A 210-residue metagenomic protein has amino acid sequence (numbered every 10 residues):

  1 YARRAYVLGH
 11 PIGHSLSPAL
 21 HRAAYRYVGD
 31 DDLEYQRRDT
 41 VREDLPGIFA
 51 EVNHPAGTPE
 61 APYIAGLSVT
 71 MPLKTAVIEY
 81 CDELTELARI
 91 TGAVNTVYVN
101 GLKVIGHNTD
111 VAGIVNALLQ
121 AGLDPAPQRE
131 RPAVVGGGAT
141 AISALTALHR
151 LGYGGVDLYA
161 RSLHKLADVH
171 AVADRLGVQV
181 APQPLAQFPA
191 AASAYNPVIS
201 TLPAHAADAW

Functional and structural regions predicted by a protein language model:
A2-D124: Phosphate/diphosphate ligand-binding glycine-rich loop within oxidoreductases
G9-P11, G106-V111, L118, G122-Y153 (+1 more regions): Glycine-rich adenosine-cofactor-binding loop
Q36, V156-D157: Conserved beta-strand positions in the Rossmann-like core of class I SAM-dependent methyltransferases
D39-V41, S162, P184-A186: Conserved acidic residues
A65, E130, G154, N196: Conserved acidic residues
V69-A76, T140, P203-A207: Short glycine-rich anion-binding loops that position phosphate/pyrophosphate groups of nucleotides and phosphorylated
H164-V172: Short alpha-helix adjacent to the SAM-binding motif of class I
D174-W210: Rossmann-like adenosine-cofactor binding region
